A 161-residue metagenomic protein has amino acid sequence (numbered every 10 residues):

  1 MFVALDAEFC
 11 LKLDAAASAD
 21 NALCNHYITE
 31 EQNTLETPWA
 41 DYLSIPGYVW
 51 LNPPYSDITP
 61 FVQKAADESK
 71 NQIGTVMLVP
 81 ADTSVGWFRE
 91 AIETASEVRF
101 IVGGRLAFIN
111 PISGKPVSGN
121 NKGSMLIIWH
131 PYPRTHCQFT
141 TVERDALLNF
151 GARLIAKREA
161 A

Functional and structural regions predicted by a protein language model:
M1-A161: Class I S-adenosyl-L-methionine-dependent methyltransferase catalytic core
